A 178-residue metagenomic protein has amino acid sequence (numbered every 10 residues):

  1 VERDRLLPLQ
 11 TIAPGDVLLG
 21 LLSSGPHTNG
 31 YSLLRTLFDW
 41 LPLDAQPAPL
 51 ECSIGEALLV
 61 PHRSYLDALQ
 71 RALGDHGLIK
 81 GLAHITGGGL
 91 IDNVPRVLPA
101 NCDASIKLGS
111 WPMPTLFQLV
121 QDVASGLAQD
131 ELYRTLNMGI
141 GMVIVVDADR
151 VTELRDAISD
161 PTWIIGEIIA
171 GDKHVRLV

Functional and structural regions predicted by a protein language model:
V1-S32, E167: Glycine-rich anion-binding loops of enzyme active sites
Y31-P42: Short, compositionally biased
L41-L59, R63-V178: Glycine-/charge-enriched secondary-structure boundary and capping motifs
